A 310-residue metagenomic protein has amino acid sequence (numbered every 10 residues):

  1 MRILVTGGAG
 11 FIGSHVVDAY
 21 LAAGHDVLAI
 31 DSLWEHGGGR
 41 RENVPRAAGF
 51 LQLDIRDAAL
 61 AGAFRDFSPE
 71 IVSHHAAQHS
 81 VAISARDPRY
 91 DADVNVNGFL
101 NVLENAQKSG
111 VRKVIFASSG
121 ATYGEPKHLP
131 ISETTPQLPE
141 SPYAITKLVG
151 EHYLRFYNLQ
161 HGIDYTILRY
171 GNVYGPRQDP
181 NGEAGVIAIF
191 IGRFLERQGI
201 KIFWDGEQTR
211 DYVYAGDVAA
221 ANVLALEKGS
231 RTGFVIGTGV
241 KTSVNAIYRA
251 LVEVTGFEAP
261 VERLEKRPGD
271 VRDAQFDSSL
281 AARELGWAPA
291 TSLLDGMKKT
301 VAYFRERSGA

Functional and structural regions predicted by a protein language model:
M1-V173: N-terminal Rossmann-like NAD(P)+-binding domain of SDR-like oxidoreductases, especially those catalyzing
A9-I12, T122, P126, T146 (+7 more regions): Gly/Ser/Thr-rich beta-alpha loop segments that engage phosphate groups in nucleotides
G38-R41, E151, A188, N245 (+2 more regions): Short, surface-exposed alpha-helical segments at coil->helix boundaries
R40, S80, S119, K127 (+4 more regions): Activation loop
D54, L195-A310: C-terminal substrate-binding subdomain of Rossmann-fold SDR/epimerase-dehydratase oxidoreductases
A63-F67, N105, R193, A221 (+1 more regions): CheY-like receiver
F99, L103, E151-L154, I187 (+2 more regions): Short-chain dehydrogenase/reductase
